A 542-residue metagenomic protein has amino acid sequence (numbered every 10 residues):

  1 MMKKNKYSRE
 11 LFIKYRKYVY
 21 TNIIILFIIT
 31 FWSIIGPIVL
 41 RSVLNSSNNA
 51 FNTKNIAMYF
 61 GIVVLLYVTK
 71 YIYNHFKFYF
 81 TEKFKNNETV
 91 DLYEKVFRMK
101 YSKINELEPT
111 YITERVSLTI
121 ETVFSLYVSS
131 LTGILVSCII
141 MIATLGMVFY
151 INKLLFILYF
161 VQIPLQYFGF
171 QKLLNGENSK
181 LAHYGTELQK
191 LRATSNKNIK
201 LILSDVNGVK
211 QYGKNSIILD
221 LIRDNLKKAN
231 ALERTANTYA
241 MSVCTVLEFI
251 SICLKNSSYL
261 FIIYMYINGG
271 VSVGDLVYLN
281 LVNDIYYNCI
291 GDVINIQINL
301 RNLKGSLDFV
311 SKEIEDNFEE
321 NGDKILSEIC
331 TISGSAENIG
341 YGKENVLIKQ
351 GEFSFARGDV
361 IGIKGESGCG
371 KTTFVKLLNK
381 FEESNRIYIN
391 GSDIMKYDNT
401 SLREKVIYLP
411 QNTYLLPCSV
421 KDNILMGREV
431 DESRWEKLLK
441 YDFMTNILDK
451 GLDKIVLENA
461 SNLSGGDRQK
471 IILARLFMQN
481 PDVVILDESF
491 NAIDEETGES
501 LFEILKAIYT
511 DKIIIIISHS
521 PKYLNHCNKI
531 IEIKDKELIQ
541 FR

Functional and structural regions predicted by a protein language model:
M1-S33, N49-N55, Y73, K77 (+9 more regions): Membrane-integrated ABC transporters
L11-K17, Y101-S102, L118-Y127, L131 (+5 more regions): An intracellular "coupling" helix at the cytosolic face of ABC transporter transmembrane type-1 domains
Y18-F31, N52, Y59, V63-L66 (+2 more regions): Transmembrane helices of ABC transporter permease
F97-M141: Juxtamembrane loop-to-helix connectors within ABC transporter transmembrane domains
K214, T238, I285-E315: Cytosolic ends of transmembrane helices, especially the final helix of ABC transmembrane type-1 domains
N379-K380: Helix-to-loop junction immediately C-terminal to a conserved catalytic motif
T413-I455: Conserved "ABC signature" C-loop
